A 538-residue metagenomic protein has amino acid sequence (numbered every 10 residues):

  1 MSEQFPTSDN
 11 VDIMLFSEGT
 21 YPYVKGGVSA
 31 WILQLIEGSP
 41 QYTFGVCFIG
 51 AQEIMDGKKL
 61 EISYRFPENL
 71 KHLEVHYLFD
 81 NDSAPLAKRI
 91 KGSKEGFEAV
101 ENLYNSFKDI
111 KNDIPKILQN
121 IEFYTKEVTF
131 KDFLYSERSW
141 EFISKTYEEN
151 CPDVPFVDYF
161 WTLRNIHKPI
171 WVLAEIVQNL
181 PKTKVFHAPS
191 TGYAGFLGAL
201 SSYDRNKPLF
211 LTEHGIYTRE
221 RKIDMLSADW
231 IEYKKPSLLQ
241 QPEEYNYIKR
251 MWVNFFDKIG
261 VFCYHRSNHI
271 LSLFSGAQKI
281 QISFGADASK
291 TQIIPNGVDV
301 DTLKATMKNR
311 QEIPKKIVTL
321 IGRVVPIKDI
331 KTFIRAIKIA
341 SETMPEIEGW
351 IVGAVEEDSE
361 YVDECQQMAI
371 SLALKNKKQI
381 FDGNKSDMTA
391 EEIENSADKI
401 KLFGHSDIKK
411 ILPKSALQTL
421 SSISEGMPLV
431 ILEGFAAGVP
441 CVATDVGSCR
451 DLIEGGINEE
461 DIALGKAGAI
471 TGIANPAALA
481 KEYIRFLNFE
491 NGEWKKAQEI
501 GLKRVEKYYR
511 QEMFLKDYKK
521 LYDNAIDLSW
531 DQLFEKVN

Functional and structural regions predicted by a protein language model:
L239-E243, V362-H405: Nucleotide-activated donor-binding/catalytic signature segment of Leloir-type glycosyltransferases, i.e., the conserved
G276, G297: Carbohydrate-associated surface elements
D301-I339, W350-V352: Conserved donor-binding/catalytic core segment of Leloir-type glycosyltransferases
I423: Aromatic "clamp/platform" in nucleotide-sugar-dependent glycosyltransferases that forms part of the donor/acceptor
P428-I431, C449: Short glycine/serine-rich donor-binding loops of glycosyltransferases
P440-A443, G447-E454, E460-I462: Short hydrophobic beta-strand element within catalytic cores of glycosyltransferases and related nucleotide-activated
G455-P476, F486-N491: Conserved acidic donor-binding segment of nucleotide-sugar-dependent glycosyltransferases
A463, A467, G492-Y508, F514-K520 (+1 more regions): A short, well-ordered alpha-helix in the C-terminal region of glycosyltransferases
